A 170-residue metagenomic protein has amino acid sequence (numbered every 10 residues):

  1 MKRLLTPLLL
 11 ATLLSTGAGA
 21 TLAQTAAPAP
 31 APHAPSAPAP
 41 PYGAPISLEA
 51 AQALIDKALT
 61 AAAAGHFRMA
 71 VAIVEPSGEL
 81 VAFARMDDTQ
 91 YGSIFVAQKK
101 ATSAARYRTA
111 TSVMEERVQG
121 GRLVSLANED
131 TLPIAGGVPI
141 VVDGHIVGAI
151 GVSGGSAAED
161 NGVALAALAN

Functional and structural regions predicted by a protein language model:
M1-L4: Positively charged n-region of N-terminal signal peptides that target proteins for export
P7-T12: Sec-dependent N-terminal signal peptides
L14-S15, Y91: Hydrophobic alpha-helical membrane context
G17-A20: N-terminal signal peptide c-region/cleavage motif recognized by signal peptidases
L22-N170: Flexible, solvent-exposed loop/hinge segments and secondary-structure transition points
